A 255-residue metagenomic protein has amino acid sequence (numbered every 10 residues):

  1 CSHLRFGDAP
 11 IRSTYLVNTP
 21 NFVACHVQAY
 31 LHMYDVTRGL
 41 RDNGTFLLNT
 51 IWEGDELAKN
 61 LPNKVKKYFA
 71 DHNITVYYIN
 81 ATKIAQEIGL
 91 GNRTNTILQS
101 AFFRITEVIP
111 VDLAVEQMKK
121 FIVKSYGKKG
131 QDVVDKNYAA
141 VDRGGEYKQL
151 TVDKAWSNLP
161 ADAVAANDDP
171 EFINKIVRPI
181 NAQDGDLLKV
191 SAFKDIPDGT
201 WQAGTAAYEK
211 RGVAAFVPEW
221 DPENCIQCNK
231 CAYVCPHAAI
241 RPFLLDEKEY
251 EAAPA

Functional and structural regions predicted by a protein language model:
C1-A182, P254: Active-site cofactor/cluster-binding pocket
K129-A255: Ferredoxin-type iron-sulfur electron-transfer modules and their immediate structural context
